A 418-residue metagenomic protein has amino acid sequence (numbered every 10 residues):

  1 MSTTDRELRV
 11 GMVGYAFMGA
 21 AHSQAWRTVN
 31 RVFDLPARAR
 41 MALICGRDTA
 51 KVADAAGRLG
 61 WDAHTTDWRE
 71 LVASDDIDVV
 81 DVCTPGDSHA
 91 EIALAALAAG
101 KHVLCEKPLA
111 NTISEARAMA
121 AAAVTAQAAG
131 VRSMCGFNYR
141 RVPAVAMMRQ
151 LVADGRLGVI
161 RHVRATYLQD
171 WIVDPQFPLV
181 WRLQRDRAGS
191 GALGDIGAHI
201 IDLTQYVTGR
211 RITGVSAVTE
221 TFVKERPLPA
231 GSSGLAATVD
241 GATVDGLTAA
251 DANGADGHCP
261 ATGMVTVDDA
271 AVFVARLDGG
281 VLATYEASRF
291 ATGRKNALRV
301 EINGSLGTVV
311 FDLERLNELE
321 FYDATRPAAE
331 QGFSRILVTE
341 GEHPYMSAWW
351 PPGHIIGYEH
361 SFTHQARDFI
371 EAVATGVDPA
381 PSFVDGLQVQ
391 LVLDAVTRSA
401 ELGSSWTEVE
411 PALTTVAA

Functional and structural regions predicted by a protein language model:
M1-L59: N-terminal Rossmann-like dinucleotide-binding module
M1-T4, V29, V79-D81, V124 (+6 more regions): C-terminal helix-rich "cap/oligomerization" subdomain common to oxidoreductases
D62-D67: Conserved SAM-binding strand-loop segment of SAM-dependent methyltransferases
V79, P85-R140, G155: Beta-strand-loop-alpha-helix segment that lines the small-molecule cofactor/substrate pocket of alpha/beta enzymes
G100, G130, G155, G280 (+2 more regions): Glycine-centered short loops/turns at secondary-structure junctions
A129-V131, Y139-V265, L319, G403: Predominantly a Rossmann-like dinucleotide-binding segment in NAD(P)-dependent oxidoreductases
A198, E286-K295, H354: Glycine-rich phosphate/pyrophosphate-binding beta-alpha loops
K224-D268, V272, R276-G279, L306-A380 (+1 more regions): C-terminal glycine/acidic-rich active-site capping loop/insertion
